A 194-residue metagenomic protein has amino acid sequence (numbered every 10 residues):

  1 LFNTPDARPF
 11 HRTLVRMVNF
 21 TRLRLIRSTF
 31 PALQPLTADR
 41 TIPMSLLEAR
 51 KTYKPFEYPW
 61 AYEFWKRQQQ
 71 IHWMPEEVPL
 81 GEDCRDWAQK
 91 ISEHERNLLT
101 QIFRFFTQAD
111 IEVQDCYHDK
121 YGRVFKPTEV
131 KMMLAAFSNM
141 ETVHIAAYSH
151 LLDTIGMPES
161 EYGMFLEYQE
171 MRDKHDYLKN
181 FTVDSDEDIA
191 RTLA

Functional and structural regions predicted by a protein language model:
L1-T4, V18-F20: Short, positively charged low-complexity motifs
T4-A7, R12: Short hydrophobic alpha-helical segments enriched in small aliphatic residues
F10, M17-T29: N-terminal mitochondrial targeting presequence
L23, T29-A194: Non-heme di-metal
